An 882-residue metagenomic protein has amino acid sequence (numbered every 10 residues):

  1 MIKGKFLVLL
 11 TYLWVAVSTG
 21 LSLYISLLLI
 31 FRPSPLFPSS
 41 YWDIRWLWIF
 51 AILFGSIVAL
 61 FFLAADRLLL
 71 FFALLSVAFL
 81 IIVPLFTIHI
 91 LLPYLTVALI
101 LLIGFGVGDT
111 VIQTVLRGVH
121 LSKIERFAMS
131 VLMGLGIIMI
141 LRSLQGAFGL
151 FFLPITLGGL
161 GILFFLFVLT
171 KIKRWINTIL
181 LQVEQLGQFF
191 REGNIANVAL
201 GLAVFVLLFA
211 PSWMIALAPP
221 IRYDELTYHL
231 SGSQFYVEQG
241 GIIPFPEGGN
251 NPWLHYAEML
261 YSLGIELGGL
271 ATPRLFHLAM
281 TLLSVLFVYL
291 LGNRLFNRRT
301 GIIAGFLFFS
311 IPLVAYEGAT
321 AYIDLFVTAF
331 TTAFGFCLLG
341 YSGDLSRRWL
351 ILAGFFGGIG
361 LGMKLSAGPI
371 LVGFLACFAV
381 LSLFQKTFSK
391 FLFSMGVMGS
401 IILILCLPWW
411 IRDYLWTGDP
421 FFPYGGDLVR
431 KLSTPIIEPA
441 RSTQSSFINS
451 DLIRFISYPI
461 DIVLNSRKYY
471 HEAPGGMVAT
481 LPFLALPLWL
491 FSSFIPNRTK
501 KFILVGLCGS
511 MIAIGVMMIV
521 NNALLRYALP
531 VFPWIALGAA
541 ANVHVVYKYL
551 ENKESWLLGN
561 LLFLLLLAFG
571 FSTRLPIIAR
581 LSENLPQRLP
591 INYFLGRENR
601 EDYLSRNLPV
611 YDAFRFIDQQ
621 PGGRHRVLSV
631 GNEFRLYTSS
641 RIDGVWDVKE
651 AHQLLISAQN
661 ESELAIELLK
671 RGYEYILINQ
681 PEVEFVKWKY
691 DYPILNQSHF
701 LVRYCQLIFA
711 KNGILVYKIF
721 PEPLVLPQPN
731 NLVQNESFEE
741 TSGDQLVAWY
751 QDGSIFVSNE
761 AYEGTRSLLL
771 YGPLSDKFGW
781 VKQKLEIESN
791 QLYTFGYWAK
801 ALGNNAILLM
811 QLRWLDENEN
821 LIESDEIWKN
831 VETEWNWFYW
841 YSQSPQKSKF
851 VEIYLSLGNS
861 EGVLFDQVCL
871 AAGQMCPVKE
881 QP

Functional and structural regions predicted by a protein language model:
M1-Q188, L664: Membrane-embedded, hydrophobic transmembrane alpha-helices
A16-T19, F71-I82, A203-L207, I302-F308 (+5 more regions): Transmembrane alpha-helix segments characteristic of polytopic inner-membrane glycan-assembly/cell-envelope
F54-L63, V206, L283-S284, V288-Y289 (+3 more regions): Hydrophobic, aromatic-rich transmembrane alpha-helices and their immediate juxtamembrane boundary segments
Q188-V198, N293-T300, D344-R348, L383-G396 (+3 more regions): Membrane-interface helix-loop-helix junctions at transmembrane boundaries of multi-pass membrane enzymes, predominantly
V198-V206, R299, I351-F355, L371-F378 (+3 more regions): Signature aromatic-anchored transmembrane alpha helix within multi-pass, membrane-resident enzymes that catalyze glycan
L217-S231, F563-F616, N632-R635: Membrane-proximal, lumen/periplasm-facing interface regions of secretory-pathway glyco- and lipid-modifying enzymes
Y603-V645, Y675-P681: Short periplasmic/luminal acceptor-recognition loop of GT-C membrane glycosyltransferases, typified by
E722-P882: Extracellular and organelle-lumenal recognition/adhesion modules and their flexible linkers in secreted
